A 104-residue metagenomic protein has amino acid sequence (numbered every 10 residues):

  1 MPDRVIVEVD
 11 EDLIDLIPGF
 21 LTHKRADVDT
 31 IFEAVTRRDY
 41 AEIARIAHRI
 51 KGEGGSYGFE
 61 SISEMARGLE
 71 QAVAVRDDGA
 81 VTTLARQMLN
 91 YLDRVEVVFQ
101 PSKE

Functional and structural regions predicted by a protein language model:
M1-E104: Two-component system phosphorelay core
